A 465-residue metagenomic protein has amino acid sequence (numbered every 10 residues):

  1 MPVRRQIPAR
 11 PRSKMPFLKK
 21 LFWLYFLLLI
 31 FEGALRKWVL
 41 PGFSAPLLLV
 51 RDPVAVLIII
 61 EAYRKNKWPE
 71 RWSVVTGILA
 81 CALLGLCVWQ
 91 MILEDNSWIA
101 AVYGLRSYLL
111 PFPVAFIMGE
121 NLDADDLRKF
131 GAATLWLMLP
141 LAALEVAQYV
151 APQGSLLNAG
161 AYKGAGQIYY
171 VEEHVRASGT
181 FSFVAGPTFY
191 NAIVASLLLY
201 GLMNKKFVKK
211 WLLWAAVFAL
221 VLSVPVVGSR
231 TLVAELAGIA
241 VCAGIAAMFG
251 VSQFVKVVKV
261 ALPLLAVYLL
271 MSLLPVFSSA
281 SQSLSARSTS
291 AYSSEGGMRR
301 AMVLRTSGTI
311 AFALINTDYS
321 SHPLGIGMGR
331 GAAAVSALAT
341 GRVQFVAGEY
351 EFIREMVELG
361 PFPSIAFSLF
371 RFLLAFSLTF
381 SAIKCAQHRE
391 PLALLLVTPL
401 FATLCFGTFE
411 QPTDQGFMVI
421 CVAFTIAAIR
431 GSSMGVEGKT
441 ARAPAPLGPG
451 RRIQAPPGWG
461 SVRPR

Functional and structural regions predicted by a protein language model:
L18-F22, L27, V75-L83, I117-Q153 (+1 more regions): Interfacial loop-to-transmembrane-helix boundary motif in multi-pass membrane proteins
L18-K37, R51-F112, T403: N-terminal hydrophobic segments of proteins, predominantly signal-anchor/transmembrane helices of inner/organellar
K20-L29, L378-T408: Loop-to-helix entry and N-terminal half of a specific, functionally important transmembrane alpha helix in multi-pass
V56-I59, L394-R451: Transmembrane alpha-helices of multi-pass inner-membrane enzymes
D126-T134, V208-W214, G250-A266: Membrane-interfacial entry segments at the cytosolic side of transmembrane helices
A132-S155, A159, Y169-E172, G179-A247: Alpha-helical transmembrane segments of multi-pass inner-membrane proteins
A143, Y149-Q153, A243-G296, N316-S320: A membrane-periplasm/extracellular boundary helix in multi-pass inner-membrane enzymes that assemble envelope glycans
S290-F362, L378-I383: Long extracytoplasmic/lumenal interhelical loops at the membrane interface of multi-pass membrane proteins
